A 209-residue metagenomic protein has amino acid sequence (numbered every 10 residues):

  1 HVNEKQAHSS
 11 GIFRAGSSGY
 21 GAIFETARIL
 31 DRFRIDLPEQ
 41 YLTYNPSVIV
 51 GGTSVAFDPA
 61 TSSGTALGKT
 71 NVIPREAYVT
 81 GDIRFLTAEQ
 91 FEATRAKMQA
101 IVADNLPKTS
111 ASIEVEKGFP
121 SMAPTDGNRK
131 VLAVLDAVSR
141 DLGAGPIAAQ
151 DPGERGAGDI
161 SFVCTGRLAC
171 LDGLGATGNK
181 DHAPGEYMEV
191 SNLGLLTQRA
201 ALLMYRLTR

Functional and structural regions predicted by a protein language model:
H1-R209: Metal-dependent amide/peptide-bond hydrolase catalytic core, centered on the "pita-bread" metallohydrolase fold
